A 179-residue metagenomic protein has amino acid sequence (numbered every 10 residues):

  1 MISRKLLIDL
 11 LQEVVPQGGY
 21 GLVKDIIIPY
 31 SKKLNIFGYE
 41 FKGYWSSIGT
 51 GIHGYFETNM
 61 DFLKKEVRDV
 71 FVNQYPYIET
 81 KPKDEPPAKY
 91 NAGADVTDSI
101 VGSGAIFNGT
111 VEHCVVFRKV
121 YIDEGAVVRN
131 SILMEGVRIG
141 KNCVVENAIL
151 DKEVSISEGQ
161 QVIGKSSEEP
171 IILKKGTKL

Functional and structural regions predicted by a protein language model:
M1-D9: Conserved nucleotide-sugar donor-binding and metal-coordinating catalytic region shared by glycosyltransferases
K5, E13-L179: Left-handed beta-helix
